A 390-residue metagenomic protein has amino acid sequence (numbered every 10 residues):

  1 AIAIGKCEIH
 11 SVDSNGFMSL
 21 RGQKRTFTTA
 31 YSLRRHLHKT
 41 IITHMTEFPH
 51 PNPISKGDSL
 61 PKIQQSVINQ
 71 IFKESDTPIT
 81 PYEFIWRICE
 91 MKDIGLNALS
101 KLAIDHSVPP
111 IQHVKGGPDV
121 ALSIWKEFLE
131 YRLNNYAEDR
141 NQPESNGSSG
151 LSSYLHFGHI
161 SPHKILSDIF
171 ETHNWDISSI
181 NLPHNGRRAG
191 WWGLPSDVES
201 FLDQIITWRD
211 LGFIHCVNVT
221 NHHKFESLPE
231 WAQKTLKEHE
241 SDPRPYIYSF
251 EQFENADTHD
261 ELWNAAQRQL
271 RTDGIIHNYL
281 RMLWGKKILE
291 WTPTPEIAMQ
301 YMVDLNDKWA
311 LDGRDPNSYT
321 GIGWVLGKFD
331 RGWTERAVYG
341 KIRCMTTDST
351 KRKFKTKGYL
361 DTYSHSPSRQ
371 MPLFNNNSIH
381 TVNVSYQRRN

Functional and structural regions predicted by a protein language model:
A1-I2, G16-L20, S32, L37 (+7 more regions): Aromatic-residue detector
A1-P61, R268, K287-G321: Trp/Phe/Arg-rich N-terminal binding region typifying the photolyase-homology
A3, A189, W324, V382-V384: Hydrophobic transmembrane signal anchors and adjacent membrane-proximal interface regions, especially in viral
C7, S19-S227, K357-H380: Glycine/tryptophan-enriched, flexible segments
Q142-L360, S364-S366: Active-site-proximal binding-pocket segments
S378-N390: Intrinsic disorder/low-complexity signal
